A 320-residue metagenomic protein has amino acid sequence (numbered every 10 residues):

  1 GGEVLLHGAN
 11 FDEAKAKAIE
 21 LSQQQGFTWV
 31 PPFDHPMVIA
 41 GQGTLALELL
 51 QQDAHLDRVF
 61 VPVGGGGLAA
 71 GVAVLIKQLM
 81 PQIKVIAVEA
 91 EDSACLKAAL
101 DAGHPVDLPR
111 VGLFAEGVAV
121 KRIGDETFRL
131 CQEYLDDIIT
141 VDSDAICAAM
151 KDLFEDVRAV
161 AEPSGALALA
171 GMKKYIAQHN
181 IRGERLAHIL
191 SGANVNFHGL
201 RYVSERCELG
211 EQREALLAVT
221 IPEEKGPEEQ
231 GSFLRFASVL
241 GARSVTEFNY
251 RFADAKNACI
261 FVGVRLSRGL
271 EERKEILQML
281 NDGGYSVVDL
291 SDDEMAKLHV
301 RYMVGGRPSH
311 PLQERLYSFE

Functional and structural regions predicted by a protein language model:
G1-K17, L21: A glycine-rich helix N-cap at a beta->alpha junction
G2-L5, S22-Q25, L47-L49, D101-D107 (+3 more regions): Short, hinge-like loop/turn segments at secondary-structure boundaries
L6-N10, P31, E89, D142: Short beta->alpha connector loops at strand-helix junctions that form conserved, small/polar/Pro-enriched
D34-E133, K173-E223, A237: Glycine-rich phosphate/pyrophosphate-binding loop at beta-loop-alpha junctions
G124-G183: Active-site-adjacent helical/loop segments in soluble small-molecule enzymes
F197-E320: A conserved regulatory-domain signal marking ACT and ACT-like small-molecule sensing domains and adjacent regulatory
